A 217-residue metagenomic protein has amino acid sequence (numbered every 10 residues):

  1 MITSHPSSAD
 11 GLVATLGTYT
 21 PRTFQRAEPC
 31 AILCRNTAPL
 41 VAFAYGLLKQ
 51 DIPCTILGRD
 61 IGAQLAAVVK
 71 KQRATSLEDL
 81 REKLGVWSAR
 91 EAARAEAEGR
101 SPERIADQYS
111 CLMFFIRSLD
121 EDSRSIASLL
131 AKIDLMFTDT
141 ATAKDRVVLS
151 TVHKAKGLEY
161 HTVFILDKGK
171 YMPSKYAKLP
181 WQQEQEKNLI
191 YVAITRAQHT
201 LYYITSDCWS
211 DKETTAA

Functional and structural regions predicted by a protein language model:
M1-L57, F137: Helicase P-loop NTPase motor core
S8-V13, T18-Y19, T37-P39, D60-A63 (+3 more regions): Conserved nucleotide-binding/hydrolysis micro-motifs of P-loop NTPases
F43-L47, D211-A217: Short, aromatic/basic amphipathic alpha-helical patches
P53-R73: Conserved beta-strand -> loop -> alpha-helix junction used to position metal-binding or nucleic-acid-contacting
A66, K70-E213: Conserved helicase C-terminal RecA-like lobe
